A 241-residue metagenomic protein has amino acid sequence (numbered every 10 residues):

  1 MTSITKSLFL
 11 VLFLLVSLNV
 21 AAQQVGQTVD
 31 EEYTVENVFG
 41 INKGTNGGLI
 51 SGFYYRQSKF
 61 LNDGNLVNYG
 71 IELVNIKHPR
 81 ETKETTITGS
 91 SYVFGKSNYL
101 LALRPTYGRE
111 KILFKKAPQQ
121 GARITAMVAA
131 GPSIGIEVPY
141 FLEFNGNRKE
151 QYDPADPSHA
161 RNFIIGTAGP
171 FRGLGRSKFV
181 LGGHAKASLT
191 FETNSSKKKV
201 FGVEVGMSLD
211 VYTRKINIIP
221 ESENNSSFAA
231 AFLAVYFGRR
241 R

Functional and structural regions predicted by a protein language model:
M1-E31, R241: Cleavable N-terminal export/targeting peptides
Q24-V35, F60-N68, L113-I124, T193-V203 (+1 more regions): Short loop/turn motifs that connect adjacent beta-strands in outer-membrane beta-barrel proteins
G26-Q27, V38-N42, G89-G95, F171-L174 (+1 more regions): Extracellular loop and loop/strand-boundary signature of outer-membrane beta-barrel proteins
V35-N37, G47-S51, N65-V67, Y99-L103 (+4 more regions): Residues that define the transmembrane beta-barrel architecture of outer-membrane proteins
F39-K43, Y69-L73, P105, A126-A130 (+2 more regions): Membrane-embedded beta-strand positions of outer-membrane beta-barrel proteins
K43-G47, K59, L73-P79, R109-K111 (+3 more regions): Transmembrane beta-strands of outer-membrane beta-barrel pores
G70-Q120: Outer-membrane beta-barrel translocator/channel fold
A129-V203, L209-N224, F228, V235-R241: Outer-membrane beta-barrel transmembrane domain signature
